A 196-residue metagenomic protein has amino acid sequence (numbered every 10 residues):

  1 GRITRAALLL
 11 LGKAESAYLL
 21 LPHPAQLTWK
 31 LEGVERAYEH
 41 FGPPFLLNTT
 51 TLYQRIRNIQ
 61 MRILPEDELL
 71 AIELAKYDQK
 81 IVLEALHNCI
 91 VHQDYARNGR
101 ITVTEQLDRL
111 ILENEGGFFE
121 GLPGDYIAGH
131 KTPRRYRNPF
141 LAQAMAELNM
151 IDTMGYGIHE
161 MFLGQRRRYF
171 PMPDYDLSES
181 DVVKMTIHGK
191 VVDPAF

Functional and structural regions predicted by a protein language model:
G1-F196: C-terminal regulatory or interaction extensions
